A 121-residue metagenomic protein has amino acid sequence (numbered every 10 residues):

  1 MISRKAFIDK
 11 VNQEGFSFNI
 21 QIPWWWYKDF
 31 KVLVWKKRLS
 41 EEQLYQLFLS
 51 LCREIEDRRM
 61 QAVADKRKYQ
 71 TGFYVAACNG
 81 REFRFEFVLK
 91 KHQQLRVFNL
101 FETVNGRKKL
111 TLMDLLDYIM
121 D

Functional and structural regions predicted by a protein language model:
M1-D121: Ribonuclease/tRNase effector modules and their secretory precursors
